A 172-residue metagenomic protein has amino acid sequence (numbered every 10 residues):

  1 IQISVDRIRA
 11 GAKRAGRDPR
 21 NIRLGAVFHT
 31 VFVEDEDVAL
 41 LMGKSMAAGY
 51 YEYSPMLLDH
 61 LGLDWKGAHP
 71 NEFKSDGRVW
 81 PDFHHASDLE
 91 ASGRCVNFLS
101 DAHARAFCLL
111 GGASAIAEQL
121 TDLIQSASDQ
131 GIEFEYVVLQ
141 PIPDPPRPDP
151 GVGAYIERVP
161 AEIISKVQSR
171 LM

Functional and structural regions predicted by a protein language model:
I3-I132, L171: An alpha-helical appendage that flanks or caps ligand/catalytic pockets
I3-R9, R147-L171: C-terminal helical cap(s) of enzyme catalytic domains, especially alpha/beta-barrels
F32-E34, P145-P148: Flexible loop/turn segments at secondary-structure boundaries
E135: Conserved acidic residues
I142: Flexible loop residues that form catalytic and substrate-binding hotspots at small-molecule/glycan-binding clefts
